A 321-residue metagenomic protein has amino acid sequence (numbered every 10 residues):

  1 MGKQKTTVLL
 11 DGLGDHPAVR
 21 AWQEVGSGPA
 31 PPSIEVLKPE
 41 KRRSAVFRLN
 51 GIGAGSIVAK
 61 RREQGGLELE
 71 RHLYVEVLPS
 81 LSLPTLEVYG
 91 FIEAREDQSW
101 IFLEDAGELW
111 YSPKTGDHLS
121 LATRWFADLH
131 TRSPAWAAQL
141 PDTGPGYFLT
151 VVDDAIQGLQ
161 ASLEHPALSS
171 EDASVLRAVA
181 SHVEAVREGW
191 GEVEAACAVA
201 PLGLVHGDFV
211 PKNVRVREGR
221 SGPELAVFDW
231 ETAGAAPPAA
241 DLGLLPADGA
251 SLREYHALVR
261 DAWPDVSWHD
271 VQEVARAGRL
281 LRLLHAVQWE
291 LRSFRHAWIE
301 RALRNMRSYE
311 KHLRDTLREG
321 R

Functional and structural regions predicted by a protein language model:
M1-V36: Juxta-kinase regulatory segment immediately upstream of eukaryotic protein kinase catalytic domains
V25-I34, E70-H72, V186-G191, A195-A198: Short Pro/Gly-enriched beta-strand edge/turn motifs at strand-loop
L37-G53, V58, W190-L242: Active-site acidic catalytic loop and adjacent metal/ATP-binding pocket of ATP-dependent phosphoryl transfer enzymes
N50-G146: ATP-binding pocket architecture of kinase catalytic cores
W100-T115, T131-A135, G158-S170, L280-E300: A glycine-centered beta->alpha junction motif in the catalytic cores of kinase/phosphotransferase enzymes
P113-A178, A200-L202, G234, R304: A cross-family kinase active-site recognition segment
T143, P264-R279: All-alpha amphipathic helical-bundle segments outside canonical DNA-binding/catalytic cores that form hydrophobic
A233-D265, R279-I299, S308-T316: Active-site activation/catalytic loop segments of kinase-like enzymes and analogous catalytic loops in related
